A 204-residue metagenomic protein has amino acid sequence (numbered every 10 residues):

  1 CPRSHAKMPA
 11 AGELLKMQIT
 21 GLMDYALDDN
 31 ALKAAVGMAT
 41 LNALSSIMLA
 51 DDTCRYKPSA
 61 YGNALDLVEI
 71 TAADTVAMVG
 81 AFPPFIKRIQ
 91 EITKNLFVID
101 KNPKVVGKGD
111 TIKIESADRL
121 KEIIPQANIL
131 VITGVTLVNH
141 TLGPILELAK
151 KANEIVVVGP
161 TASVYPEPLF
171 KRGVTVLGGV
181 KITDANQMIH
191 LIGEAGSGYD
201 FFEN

Functional and structural regions predicted by a protein language model:
C1-Q90, I192: Electropositive, gly/pro-rich neighborhoods at or near active sites that engage anionic ligands
I70, I124-P125: A short, aliphatic-rich alpha-helical micro-motif
A77, I129-T133, V156: Structural motif
F82, N102, T161: Residues in the short beta-alpha loop(s) of Rossmann-like NAD(P)-binding domains
R88-I89, T141-L148, P168: A short acidic, amphipathic alpha-helical/loop segment
T93-K94, A149-E154, V174: A short helix->loop->beta-strand "cap" motif at the edges of active sites that frequently abuts
K94-K108: NAD(P)-binding Rossmann-fold cofactor-contacting core
E154-N204: C-terminal functional extensions of proteins
